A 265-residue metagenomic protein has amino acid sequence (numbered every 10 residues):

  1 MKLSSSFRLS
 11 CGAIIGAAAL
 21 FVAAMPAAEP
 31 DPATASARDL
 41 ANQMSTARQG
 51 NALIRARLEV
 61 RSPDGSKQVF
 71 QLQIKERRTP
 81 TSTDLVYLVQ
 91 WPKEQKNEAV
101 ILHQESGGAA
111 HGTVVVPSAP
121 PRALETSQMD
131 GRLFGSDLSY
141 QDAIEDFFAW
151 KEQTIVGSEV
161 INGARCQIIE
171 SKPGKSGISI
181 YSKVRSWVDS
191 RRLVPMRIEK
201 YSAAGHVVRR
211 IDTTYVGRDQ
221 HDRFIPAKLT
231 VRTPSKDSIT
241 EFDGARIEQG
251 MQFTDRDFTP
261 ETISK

Functional and structural regions predicted by a protein language model:
K2-I15: Bacterial N-terminal signal peptides that target proteins for export
A18-P26: C-terminal segment of classical bacterial N-terminal signal peptides
M25-A37: Cleaved targeting-peptide boundary
A35, A52, Q68, D142-I155 (+1 more regions): A short, amphipathic edge element
A35-S118, T154: N-terminal mature ectodomain segment of secretory-pathway/periplasmic proteins
V69-Q73, N97-V100, P121-A123, E152 (+3 more regions): Well-ordered beta-strand positions in beta-sheet-rich domains
E98-F147: Surface-exposed, polar helix/loop patches in the mature regions of secreted/periplasmic/lumenal proteins that form
G112, G131-D146, N162-P260: Gly/Pro-enriched, hydrophobic low-complexity segments that function as extracytoplasmic propeptides/linkers
